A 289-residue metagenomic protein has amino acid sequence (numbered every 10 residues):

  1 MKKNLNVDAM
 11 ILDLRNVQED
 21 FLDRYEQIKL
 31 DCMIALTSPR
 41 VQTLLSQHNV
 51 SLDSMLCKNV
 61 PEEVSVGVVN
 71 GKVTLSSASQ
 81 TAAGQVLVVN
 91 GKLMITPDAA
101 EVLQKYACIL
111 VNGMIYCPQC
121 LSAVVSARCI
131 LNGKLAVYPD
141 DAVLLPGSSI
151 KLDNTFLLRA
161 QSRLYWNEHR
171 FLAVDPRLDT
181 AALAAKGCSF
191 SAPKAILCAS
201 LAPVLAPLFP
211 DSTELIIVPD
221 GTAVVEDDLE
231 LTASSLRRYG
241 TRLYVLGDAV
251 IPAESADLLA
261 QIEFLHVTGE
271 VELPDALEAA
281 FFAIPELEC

Functional and structural regions predicted by a protein language model:
M1-N6, V17-K29, R40-S51, L56-V64 (+14 more regions): Short, T/G/N/S-enriched strand-turn elements that build extracellular solenoid repeat scaffolds
V7, V218-G221: Contiguous effector/interaction surfaces
M10, M33-I34, K92, G113-M114 (+1 more regions): Structural motif
T37: Glycine-rich and polybasic anion-binding loops at the starts of cofactor/ligand-binding domains
G67-V69, A223-V224: Short amphipathic
N90-K92, D248: Extracellular/lumenal glycan-associated surfaces
T268-E270: Secretory N-termini
